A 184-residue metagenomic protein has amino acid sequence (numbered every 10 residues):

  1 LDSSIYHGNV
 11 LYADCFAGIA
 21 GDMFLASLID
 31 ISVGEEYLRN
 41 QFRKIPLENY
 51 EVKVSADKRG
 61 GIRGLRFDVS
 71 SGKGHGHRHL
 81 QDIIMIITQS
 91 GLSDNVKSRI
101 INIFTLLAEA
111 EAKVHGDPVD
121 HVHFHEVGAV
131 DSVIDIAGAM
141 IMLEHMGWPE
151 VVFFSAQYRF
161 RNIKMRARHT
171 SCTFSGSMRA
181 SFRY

Functional and structural regions predicted by a protein language model:
I5-L11: Extreme N-terminal starter segment of soluble prokaryotic enzymes
A13-L25, F124-G147: Conserved phosphate/anionic-ligand binding catalytic regions in large, soluble enzymes, centered on
A17, I45-P46, G128-V130, S155-N162: Acidic, glycine-rich active-site loops and adjacent beta-strand->loop/helix elements that engage anionic groups
F24, G64-R66, I163-H169: Short acidic, glycine/serine/threonine-rich loops at helix termini
D30-H115, F174-Y184: Glycine-rich nucleotide/cofactor/substrate-binding loop typically near the N-terminus or early in the first domain
E35-E36, W148-Y184: Mobile "lid/hinge" segments at catalytic clefts and subdomain interfaces of large enzymes
Q89-S98, H123-V130, R161-R168: Flexible, glycine/proline-enriched loop segments at strand-loop-helix junctions that form or flank small-ligand binding
E109-E126, V130: Alpha-helical transmembrane cores and adjacent cytosolic helix/loop segments of polytopic membrane transporters
